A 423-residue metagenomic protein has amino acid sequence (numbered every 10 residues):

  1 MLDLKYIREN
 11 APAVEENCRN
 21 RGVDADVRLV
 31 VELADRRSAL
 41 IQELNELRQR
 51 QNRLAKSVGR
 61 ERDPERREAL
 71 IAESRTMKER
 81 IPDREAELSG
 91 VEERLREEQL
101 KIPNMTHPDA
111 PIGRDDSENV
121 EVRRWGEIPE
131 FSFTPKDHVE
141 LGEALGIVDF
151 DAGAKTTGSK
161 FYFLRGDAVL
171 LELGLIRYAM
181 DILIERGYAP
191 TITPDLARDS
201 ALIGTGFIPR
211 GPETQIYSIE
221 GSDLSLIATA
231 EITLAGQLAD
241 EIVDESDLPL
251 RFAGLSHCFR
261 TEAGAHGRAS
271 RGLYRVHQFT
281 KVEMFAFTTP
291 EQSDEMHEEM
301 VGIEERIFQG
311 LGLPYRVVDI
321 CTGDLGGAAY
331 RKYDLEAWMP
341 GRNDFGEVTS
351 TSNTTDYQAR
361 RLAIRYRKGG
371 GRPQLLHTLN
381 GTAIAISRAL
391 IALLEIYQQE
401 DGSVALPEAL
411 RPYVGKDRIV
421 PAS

Functional and structural regions predicted by a protein language model:
M1-I128, I147: N-terminal alpha-helical targeting/anchoring segments
R124-S423: TRNA-recognition modules of translation machinery and tRNA-sensing kinases, especially anticodon-binding
